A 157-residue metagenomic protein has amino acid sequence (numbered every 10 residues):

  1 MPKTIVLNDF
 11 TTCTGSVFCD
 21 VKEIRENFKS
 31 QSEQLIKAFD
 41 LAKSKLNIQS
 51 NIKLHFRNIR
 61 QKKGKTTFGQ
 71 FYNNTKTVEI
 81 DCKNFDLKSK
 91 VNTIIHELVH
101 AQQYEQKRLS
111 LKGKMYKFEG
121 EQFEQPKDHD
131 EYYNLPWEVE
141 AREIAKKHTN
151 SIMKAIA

Functional and structural regions predicted by a protein language model:
M1-C19: N-terminal low-structure segments adjacent to metalloprotease catalytic domains across cellular compartments
S16-N74, L87: Auxiliary, metal-adjacent structural segments of Zn-dependent hydrolase domains
V17-C19, K76, Q122-K127: Short glycine/proline-rich turn/loop motifs
C19, K127-A157: Long, well-structured alpha-helical subdomains associated with metal-dependent extracellular/ecto-lumenal hydrolases
S44-S50, R108-S110, N150-A157: Surface-exposed helix-capping loop/turn segments at secondary-structure junctions
V78-I94: Short pre-active-site segment immediately N-terminal to the catalytic Zn-binding motif
K88-N92, Y104-W137: Post-HEXXH active-site segment of zinc metalloproteases
I95-Q103: Short active-site segment of divalent metal-dependent hydrolases/proteases that encodes the spacing between
